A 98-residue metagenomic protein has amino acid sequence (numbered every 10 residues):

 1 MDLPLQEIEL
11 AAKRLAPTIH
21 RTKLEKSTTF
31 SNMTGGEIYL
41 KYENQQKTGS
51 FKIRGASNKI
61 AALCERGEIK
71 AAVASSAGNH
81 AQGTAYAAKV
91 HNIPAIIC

Functional and structural regions predicted by a protein language model:
M1-C98: PLP-dependent amino-acid enzyme catalytic core
